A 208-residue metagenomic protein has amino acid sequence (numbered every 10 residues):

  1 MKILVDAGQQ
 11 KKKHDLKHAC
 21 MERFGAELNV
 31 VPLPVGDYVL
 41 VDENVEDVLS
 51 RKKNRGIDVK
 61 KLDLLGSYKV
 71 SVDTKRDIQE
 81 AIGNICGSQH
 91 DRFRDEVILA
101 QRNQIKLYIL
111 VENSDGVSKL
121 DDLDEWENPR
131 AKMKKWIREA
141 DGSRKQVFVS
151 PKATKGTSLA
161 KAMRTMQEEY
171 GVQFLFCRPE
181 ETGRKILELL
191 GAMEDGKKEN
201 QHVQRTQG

Functional and structural regions predicted by a protein language model:
M1-S67, E80-G208: Non-catalytic C-terminal interaction segments of nucleic acid-processing enzymes
V70-R76: Conserved catalytic cores of phosphodiester-cleaving nucleases, focusing on short active-site segments
